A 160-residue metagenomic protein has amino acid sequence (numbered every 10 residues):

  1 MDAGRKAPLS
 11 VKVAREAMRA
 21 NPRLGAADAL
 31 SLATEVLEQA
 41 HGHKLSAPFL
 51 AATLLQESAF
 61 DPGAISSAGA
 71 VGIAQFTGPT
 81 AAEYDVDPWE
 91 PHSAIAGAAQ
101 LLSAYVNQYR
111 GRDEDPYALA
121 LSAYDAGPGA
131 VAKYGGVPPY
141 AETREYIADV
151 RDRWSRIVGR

Functional and structural regions predicted by a protein language model:
M1-E35, R160: N-terminal export signals and maturation junctions of secreted/periplasmic proteins
A14-P22, G63, T80, Y84-D85: A short, mixed-charge helix-start or loop-turn motif at secondary-structure junctions
A27-G42, P48, I73, G78-K133 (+2 more regions): Alpha-helical segment that forms one wall of the substrate-binding/catalytic cleft in peptidoglycan-active domains
A47, E57-A64: Conserved alpha-helical segments that form or flank metal/cofactor-binding pockets of metalloenzymes
A64-S66, Y134: Short, solvent-exposed loop/turn and secondary-structure capping segments
I65, V71-I73: Histidine/lysine/aspartate-rich catalytic loop segments that bind and position anionic ligands
V137: Catalytic-site neighborhood detector that most strongly recognizes the C-terminal catalytic loop/helix of tyrosine
